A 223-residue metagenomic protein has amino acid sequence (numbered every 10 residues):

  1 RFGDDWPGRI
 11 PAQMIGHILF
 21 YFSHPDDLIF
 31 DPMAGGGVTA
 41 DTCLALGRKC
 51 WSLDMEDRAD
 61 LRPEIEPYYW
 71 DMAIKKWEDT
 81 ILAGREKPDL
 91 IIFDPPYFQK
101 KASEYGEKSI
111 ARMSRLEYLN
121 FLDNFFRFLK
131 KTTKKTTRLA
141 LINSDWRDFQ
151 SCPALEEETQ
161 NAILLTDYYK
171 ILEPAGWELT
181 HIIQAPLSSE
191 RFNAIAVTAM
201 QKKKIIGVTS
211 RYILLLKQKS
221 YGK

Functional and structural regions predicted by a protein language model:
R1-K223: Class I S-adenosyl-L-methionine-dependent methyltransferase catalytic core
